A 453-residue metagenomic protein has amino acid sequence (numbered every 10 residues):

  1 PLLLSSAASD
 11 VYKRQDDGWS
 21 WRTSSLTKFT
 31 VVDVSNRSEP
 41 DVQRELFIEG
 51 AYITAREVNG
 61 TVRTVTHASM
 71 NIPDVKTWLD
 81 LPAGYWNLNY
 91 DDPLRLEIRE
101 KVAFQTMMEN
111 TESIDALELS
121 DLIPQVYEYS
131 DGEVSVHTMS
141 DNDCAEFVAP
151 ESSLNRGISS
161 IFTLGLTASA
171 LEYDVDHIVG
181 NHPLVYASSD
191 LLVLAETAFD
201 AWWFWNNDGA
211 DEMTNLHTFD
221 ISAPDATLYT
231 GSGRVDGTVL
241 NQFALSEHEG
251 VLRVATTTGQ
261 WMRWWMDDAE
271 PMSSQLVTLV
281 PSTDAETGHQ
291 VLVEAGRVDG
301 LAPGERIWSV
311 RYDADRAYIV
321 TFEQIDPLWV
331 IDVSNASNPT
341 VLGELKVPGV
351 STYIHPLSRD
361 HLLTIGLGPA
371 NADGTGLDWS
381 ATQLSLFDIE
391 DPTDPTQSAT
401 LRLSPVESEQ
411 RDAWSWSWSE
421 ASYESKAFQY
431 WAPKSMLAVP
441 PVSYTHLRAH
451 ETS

Functional and structural regions predicted by a protein language model:
P1, S6-R448, S453: Beta-sheet-rich non-transmembrane sensory/scaffold domains
